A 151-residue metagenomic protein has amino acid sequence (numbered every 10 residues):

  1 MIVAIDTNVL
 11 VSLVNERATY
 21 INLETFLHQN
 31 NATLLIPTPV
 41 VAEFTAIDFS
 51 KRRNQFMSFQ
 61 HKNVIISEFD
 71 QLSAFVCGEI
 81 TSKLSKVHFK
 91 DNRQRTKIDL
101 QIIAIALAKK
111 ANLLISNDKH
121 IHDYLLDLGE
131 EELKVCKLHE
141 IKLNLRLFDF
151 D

Functional and structural regions predicted by a protein language model:
M1-I36, T45-H61, D151: Short, well-structured N-terminal submotif of metal-dependent ribonuclease cores
I2, T33, I66, L113-L114: A residue-level structural signature of the nucleotidyltransferase/glycosyltransferase Rossmann-like core
L10, V40-E43, H120-H122: Short, solvent-exposed loop/turn segments at secondary-structure junctions
L35, I65-S67, K134-C136: General small-molecule cofactor/ligand-binding pocket signal
K51-Q55, K83-S85, E131-K134: Short, hinge-like loop/turn segments at secondary-structure boundaries
Q55-S73: Helix-adjacent hinge/juxtasegments
E68-L113, N117-K119, D123: Active-site neighborhoods of divalent-metal-dependent phosphate/nucleic-acid chemistry enzymes
K109-D151: Acidic, PIN/NYN-like endoribonuclease modules and their adjacent C-terminal/linker elements
